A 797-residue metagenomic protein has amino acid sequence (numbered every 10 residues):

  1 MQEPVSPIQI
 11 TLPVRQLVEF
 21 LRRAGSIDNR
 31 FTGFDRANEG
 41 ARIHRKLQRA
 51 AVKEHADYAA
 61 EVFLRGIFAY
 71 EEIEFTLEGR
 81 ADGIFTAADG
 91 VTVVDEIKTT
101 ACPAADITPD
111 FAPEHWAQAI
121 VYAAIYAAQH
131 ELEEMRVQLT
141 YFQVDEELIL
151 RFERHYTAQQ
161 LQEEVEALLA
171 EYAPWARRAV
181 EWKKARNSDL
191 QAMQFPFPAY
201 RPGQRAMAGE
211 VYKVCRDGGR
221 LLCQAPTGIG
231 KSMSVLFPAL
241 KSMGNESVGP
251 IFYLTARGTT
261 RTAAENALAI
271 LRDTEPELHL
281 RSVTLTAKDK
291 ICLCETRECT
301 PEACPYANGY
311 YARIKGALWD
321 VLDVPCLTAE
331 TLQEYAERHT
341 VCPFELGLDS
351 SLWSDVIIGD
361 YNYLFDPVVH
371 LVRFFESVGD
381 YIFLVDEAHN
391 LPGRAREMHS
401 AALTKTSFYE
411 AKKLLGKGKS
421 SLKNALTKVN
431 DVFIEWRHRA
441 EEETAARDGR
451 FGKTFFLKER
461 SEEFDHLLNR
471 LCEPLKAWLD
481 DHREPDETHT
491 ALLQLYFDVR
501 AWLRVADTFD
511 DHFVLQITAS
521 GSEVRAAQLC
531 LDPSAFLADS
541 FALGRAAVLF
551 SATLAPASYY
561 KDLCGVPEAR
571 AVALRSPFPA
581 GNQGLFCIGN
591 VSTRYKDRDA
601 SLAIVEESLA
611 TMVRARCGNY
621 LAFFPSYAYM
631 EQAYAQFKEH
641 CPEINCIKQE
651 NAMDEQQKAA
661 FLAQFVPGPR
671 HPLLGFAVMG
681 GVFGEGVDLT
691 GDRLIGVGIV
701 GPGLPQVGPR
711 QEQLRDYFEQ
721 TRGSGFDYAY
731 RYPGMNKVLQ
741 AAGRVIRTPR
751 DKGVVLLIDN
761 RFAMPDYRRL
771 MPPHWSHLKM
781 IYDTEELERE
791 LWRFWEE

Functional and structural regions predicted by a protein language model:
M1-A87: Metal-dependent nuclease catalytic cores that hydrolyze phosphodiester bonds in DNA/RNA, characterized by
G66-E163: Mg2+/Mn2+-dependent nuclease catalytic core
W182-Q224: Conserved pre-motif I regulatory segment
N187-S188, Q194, S247-I357, F365 (+5 more regions): A substrate-engagement module of RecA-like helicase motors
R216-P238: Walker A/P-loop
V235, K241, T262, H339-V356 (+3 more regions): Signature of the SF2 helicase/ATPase Hel1-core->accessory helical subdomain module
L332-I357, V368-F374, A477-S592, A600-I604 (+2 more regions): A contiguous, basic/glycine-rich beta-loop/short-helix subdomain that forms a polymer-engagement track
G589-A600, N651-F762: Conserved RecA-like P-loop NTPase helicase motor core
